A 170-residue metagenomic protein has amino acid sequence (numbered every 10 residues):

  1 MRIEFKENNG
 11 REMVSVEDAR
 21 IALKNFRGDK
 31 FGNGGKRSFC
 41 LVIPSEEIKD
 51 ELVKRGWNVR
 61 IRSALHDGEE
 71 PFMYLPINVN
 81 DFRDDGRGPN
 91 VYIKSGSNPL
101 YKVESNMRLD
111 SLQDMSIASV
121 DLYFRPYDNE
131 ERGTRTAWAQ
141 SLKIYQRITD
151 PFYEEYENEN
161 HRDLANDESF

Functional and structural regions predicted by a protein language model:
M1-D85: OB-fold ssDNA-binding interfaces and closely related basic DNA-contact patches used across DNA replication/repair
M1-N9, I148-F170: Acidic, gly/ser/pro-rich intrinsically disordered tails
S15, N33-R37, D114-V120, T136: Residues at beta-strand starts and edge strands
C40-V42, D121-Y123, S141-K143: Residue-level recognition of well-ordered beta-strand positions that form the cores of beta-sheet-rich folds across
S45-E47, F124-D128, Q146: Beta-strand elements of well-folded, non-transmembrane domains
I77-N106: Beta-strand/loop nucleic-acid-binding surfaces
S95-A118, R125-T136: Exposed beta-sheet edge/beta-hairpin loop segments within beta-rich domains
E130-P151: OB-fold/S1-family single-stranded nucleic acid-binding modules
